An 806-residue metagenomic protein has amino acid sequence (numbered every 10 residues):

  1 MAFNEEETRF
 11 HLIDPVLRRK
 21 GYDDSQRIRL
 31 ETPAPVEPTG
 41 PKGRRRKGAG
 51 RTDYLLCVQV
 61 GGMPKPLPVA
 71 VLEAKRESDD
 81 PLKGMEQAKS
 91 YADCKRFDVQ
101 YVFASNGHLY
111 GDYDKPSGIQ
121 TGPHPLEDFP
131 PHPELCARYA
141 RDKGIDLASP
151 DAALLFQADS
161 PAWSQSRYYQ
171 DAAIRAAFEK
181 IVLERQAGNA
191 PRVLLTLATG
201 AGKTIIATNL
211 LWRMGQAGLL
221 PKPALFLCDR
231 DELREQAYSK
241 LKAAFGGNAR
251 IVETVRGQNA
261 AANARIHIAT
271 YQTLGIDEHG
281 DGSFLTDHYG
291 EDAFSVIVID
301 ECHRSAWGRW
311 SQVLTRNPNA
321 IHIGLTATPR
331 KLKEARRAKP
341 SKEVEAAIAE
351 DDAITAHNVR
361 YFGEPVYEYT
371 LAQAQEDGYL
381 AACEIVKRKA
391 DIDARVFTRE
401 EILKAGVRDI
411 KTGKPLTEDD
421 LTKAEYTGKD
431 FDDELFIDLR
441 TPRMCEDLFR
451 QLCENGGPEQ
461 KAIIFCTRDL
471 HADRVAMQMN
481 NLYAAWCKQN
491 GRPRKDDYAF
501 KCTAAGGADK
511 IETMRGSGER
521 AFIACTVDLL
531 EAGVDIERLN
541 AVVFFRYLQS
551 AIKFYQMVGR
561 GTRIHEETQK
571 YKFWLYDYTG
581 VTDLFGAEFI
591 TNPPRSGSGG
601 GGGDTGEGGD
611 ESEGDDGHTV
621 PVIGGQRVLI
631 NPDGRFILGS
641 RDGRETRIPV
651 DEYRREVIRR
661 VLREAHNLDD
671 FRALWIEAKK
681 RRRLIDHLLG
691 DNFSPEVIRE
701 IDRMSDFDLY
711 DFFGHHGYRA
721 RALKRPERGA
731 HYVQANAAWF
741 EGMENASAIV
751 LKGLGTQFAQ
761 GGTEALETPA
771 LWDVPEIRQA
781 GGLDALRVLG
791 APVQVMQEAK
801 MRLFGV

Functional and structural regions predicted by a protein language model:
M1-A70, K75-P223, C228, E232-G247 (+10 more regions): ATP-dependent helicase/translocase motor core
P33, D231, E253-A260, Y271-I276 (+3 more regions): Conserved helicase motor
Q100, V296, Y498-G602: Conserved RecA-like P-loop NTPase helicase motor core
D159-W163, E425-F436, T582-L754: Long, largely alpha-helical accessory region at the distal end of helicase-like NTP-driven motors
D231-V255, Q478-C487: Conserved helix-turn-beta segment of the N-terminal RecA-like "Helicase ATP-binding" lobe in SF1/SF2 helicases
R265, K414, K423-T526: Conserved C-terminal RecA-like helicase domain
D287-G324: SF2 helicase catalytic motif II
R337-Q460: Interdomain helical connector at the RecA1-RecA2 junction of SF1/SF2 helicase-like NTPases
